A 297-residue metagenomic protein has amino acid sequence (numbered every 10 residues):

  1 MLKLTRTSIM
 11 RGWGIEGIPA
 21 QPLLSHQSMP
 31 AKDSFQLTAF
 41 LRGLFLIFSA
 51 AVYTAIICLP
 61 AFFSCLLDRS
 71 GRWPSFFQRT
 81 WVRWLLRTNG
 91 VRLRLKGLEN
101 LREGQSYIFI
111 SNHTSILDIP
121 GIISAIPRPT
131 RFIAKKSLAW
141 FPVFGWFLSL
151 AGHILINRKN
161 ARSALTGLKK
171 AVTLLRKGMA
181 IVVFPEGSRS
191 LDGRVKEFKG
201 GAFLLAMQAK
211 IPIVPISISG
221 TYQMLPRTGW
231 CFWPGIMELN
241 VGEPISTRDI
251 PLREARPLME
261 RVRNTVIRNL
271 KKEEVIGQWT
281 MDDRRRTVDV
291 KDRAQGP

Functional and structural regions predicted by a protein language model:
M1-I18: Extreme N-terminal basic, low-complexity initiation segments that serve as generic localization/processing leaders
S28-D33, L165-R284, D289-P297: Non-catalytic C-terminal accessory region of glycerolipid acyltransferases and related lyso-lipid remodeling enzymes
P30, R42-L46, Q78-A134: Conserved H-X4-D acyltransferase segment
P30-R94, W146-A151: A transmembrane-helix-recognition feature enriched in membrane-embedded lipid enzymes and envelope glyco-/phospholipid
V82, H153-N157, G187-S188: Short, basic, glycine/proline-bearing loop/turn elements
T114-T166, K170: Membrane-embedded segments
